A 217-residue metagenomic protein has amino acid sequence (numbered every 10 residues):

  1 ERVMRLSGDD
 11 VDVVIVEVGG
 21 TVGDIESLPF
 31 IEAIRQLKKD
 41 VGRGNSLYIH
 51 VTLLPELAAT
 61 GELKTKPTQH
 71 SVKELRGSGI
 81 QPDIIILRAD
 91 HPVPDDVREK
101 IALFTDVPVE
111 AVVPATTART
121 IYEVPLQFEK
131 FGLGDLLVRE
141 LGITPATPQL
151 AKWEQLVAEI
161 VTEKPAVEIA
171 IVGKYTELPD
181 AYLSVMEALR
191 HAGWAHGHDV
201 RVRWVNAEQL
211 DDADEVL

Functional and structural regions predicted by a protein language model:
E1-D12, T21-L217: N-terminal beta1-alpha1 cap of cysteine-dependent amidohydrolase-like domains
